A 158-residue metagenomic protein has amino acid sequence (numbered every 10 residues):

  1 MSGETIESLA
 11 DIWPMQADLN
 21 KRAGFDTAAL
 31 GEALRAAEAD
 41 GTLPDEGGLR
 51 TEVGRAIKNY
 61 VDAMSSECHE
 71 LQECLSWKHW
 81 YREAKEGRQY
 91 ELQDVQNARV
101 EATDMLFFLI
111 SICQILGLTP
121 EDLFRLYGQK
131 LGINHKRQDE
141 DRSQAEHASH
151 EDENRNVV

Functional and structural regions predicted by a protein language model:
M1-V158: Flexible "arm" and connector segments at domain edges
